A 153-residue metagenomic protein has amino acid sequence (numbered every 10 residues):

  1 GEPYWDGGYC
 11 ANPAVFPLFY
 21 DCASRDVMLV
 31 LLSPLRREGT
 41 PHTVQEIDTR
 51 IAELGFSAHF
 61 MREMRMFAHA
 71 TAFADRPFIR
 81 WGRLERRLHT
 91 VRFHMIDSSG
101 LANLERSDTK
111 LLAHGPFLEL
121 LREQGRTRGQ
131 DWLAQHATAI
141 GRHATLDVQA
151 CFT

Functional and structural regions predicted by a protein language model:
E2-Y4, G8-T153: Non-catalytic peripheral regions of patatin-like phospholipases
